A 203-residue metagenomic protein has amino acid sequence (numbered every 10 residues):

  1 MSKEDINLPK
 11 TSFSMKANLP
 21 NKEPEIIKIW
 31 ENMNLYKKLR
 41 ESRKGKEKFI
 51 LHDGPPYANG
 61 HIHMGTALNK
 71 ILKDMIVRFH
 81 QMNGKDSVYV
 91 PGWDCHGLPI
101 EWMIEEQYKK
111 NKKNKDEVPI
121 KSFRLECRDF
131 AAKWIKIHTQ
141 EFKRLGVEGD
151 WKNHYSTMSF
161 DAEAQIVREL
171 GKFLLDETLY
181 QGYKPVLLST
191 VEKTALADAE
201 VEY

Functional and structural regions predicted by a protein language model:
M1-Y203: N-terminal, positively charged nucleic-acid-binding surface of large information/translation enzymes
